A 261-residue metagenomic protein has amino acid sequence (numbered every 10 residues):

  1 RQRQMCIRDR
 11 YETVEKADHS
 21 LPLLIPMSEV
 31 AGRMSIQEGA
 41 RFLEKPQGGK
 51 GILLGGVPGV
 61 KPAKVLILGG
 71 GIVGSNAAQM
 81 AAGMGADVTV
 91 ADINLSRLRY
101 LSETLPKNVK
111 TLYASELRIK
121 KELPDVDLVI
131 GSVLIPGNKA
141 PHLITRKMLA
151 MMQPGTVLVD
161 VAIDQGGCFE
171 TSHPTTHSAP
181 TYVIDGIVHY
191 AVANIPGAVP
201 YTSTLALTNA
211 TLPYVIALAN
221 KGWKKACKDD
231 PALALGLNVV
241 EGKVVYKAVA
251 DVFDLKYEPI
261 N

Functional and structural regions predicted by a protein language model:
Q2-I7: Short, small-residue-biased leader/transition segments that mark boundaries at the very start of proteins
R8-D9, V88, L158, H189: Hydrophobic beta-strand scaffold residues
E12-L53, I163, C168-N261: Adenosine-phosphate binding glycine-rich loop
V14-E15, L95, G137: Conserved beta-strand edge residues that scaffold enzyme active sites
P26-R33, G71, S75, A91 (+6 more regions): Electropositive phosphate-/nucleotide-binding environments in soluble metabolic enzymes
P46-G131, T181: Glycine-rich phosphate/diphosphate-binding loop of Rossmann-like nucleotide-binding domains
E103-D185: Rossmann-like adenosine-cofactor binding region
